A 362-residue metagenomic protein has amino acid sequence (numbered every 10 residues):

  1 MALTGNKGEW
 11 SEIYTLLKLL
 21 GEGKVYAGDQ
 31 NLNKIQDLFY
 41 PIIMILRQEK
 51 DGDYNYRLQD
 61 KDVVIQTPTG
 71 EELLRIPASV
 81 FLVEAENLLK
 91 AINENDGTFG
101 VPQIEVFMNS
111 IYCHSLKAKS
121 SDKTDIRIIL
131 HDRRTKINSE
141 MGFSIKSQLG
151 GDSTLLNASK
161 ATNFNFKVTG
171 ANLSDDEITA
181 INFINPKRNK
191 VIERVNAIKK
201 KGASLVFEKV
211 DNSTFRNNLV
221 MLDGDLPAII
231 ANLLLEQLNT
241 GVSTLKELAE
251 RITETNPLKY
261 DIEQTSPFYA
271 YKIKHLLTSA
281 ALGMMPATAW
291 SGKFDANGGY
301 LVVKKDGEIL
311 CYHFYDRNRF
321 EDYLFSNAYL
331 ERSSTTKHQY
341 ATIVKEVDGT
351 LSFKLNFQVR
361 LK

Functional and structural regions predicted by a protein language model:
M1-D122, I129-K362: Short, positively charged
